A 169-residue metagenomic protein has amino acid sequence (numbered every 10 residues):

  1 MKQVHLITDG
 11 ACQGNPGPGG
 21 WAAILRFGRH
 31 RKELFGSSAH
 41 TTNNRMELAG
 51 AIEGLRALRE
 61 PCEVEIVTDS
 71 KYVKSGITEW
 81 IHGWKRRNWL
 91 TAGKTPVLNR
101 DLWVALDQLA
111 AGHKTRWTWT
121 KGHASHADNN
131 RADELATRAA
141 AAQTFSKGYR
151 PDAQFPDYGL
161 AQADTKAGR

Functional and structural regions predicted by a protein language model:
M1-Q3: Extreme N-terminus of proteins, especially the signal/transit-peptide cleavage junction and the first residues
H5-P18, E33, I52-R131, L135 (+2 more regions): RNase H catalytic domain
W21-F27: Short beta-strand scaffold segments in enzyme catalytic cores
G28-M46: A short, polar/acidic, helix/strand-boundary loop motif
R45, A49-E53: Short amphipathic alpha-helical face segments that pack within enzyme cores and frequently flank/anchor catalytic
A141-R169: Acidic two-metal-ion nuclease catalytic site recognized across multiple nuclease folds, prominently DnaQ/RNase D-T
